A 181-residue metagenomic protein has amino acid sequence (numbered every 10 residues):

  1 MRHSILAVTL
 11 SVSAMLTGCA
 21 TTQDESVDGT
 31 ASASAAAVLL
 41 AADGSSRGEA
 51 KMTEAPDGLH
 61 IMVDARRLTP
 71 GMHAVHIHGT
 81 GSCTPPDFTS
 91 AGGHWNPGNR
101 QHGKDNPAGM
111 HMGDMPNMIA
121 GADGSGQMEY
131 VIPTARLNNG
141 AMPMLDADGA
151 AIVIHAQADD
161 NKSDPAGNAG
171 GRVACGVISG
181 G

Functional and structural regions predicted by a protein language model:
M1-I5, A20: Positively charged n-region of N-terminal signal peptides that target proteins for export
I5-V8, W95: A metal-dependent hydrolase signature that marks the N-terminal structural subdomain at the beginning of catalytic folds
A7-T17: Bacterial N-terminal signal peptides
T17-M72, I77-G181: N-terminal leader/targeting pre-sequences
